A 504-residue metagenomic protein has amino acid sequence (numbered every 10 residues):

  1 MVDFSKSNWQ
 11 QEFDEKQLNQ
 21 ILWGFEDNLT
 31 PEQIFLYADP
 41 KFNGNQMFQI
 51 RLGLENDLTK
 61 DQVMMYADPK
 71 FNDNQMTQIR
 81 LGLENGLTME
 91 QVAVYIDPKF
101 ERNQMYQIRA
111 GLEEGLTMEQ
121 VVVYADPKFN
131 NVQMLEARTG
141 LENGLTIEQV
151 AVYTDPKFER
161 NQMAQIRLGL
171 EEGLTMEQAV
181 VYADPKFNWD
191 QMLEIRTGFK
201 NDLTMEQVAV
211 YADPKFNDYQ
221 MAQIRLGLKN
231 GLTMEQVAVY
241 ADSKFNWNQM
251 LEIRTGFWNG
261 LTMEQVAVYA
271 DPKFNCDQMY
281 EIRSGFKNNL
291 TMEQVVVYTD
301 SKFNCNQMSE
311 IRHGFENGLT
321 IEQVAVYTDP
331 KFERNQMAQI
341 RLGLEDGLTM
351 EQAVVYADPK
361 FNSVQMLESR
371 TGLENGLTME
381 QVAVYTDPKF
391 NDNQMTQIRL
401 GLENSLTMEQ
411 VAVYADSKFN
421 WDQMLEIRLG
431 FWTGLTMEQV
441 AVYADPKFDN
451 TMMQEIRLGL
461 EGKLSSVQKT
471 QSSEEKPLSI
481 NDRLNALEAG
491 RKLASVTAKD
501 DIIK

Functional and structural regions predicted by a protein language model:
M1-F4, L478-K504: Non-Sec secretion/translocation targeting segments of pathogen effectors
V2, F25, T470-I480: Non-transmembrane, interaction-prone alpha-helical and coil segments associated with secretion and export
V2-T30: N-terminal segments that cap or nucleate solenoid repeat domains
E26-N450, Q454, L458: Thr-biased low-complexity repeat/linker tracts and other Thr-enriched repetitive architectures
M452-T470: Leucine-rich solenoid repeat scaffolds
